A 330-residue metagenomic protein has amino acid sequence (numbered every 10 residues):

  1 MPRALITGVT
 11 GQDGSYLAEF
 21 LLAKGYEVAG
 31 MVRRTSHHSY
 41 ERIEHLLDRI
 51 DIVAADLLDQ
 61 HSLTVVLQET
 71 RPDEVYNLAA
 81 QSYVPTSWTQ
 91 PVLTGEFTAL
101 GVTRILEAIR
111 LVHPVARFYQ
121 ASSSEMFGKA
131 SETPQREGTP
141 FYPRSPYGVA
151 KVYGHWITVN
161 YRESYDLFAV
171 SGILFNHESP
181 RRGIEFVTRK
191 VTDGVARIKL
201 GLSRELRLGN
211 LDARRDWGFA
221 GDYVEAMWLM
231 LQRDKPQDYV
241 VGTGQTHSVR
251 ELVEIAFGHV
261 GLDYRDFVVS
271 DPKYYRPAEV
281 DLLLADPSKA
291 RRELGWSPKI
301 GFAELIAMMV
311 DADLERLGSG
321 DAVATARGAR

Functional and structural regions predicted by a protein language model:
M1-H177, L231, H259, I300 (+4 more regions): N-terminal Rossmann-like NAD(P)+-binding domain of SDR-like oxidoreductases, especially those catalyzing
A23, G30-M31, A55-L58, S62 (+1 more regions): C-terminal substrate-binding subdomain of Rossmann-fold SDR/epimerase-dehydratase oxidoreductases
